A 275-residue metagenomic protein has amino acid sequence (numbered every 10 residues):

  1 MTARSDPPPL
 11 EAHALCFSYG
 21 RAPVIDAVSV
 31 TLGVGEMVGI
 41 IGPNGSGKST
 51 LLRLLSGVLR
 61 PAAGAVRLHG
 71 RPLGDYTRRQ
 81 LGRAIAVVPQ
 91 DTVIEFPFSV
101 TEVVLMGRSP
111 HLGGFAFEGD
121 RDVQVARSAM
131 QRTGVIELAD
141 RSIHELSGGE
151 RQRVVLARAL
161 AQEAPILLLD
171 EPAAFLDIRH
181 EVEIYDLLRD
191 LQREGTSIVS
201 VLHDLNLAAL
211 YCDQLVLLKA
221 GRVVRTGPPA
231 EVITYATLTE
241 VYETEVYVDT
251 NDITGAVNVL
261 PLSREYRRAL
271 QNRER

Functional and structural regions predicted by a protein language model:
I41-P43: The feature captures the beta-strand-to-loop junction immediately N-terminal to the Walker
S56: Helix-to-loop junction immediately C-terminal to a conserved catalytic motif
G64-P72, L81: Conserved ABC transporter NBD signature motif
L105, D120-L138: Conserved ABC ATPase "signature" region
S142-L146, E150: Conserved ABC ATPase signature
L167-E171: Catalytic Walker B motif of ABC-type/P-loop ATPase nucleotide-binding domains
V241-R275: ABC ATPase nucleotide-binding domains
